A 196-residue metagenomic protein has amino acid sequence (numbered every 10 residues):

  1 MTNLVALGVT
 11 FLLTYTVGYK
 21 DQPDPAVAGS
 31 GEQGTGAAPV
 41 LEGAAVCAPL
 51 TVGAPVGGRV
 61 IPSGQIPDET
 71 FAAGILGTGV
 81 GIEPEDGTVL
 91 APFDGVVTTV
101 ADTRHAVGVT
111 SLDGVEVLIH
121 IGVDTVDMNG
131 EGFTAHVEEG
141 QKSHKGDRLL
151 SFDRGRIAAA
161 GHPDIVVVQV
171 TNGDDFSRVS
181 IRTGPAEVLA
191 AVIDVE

Functional and structural regions predicted by a protein language model:
M1-V5: Alpha-helical transmembrane segments of multi-pass inner-membrane proteins, especially transporters/permeases
A6-E196: Contiguous, well-folded functional domains in the mature portion of proteins
